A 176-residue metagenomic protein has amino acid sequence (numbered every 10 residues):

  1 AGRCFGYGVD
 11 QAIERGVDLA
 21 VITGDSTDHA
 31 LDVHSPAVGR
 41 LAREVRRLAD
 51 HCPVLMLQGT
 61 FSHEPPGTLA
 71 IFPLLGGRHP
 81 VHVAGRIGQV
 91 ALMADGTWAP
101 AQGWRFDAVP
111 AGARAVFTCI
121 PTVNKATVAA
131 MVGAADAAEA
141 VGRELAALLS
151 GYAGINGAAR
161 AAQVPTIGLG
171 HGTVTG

Functional and structural regions predicted by a protein language model:
A1-D95: Core catalytic region of metal-dependent phosphoesterases/phosphodiesterases, especially metallo-beta-lactamase-like
G67-G176: Conserved catalytic scaffold of divalent metal-dependent phosphoesterases
